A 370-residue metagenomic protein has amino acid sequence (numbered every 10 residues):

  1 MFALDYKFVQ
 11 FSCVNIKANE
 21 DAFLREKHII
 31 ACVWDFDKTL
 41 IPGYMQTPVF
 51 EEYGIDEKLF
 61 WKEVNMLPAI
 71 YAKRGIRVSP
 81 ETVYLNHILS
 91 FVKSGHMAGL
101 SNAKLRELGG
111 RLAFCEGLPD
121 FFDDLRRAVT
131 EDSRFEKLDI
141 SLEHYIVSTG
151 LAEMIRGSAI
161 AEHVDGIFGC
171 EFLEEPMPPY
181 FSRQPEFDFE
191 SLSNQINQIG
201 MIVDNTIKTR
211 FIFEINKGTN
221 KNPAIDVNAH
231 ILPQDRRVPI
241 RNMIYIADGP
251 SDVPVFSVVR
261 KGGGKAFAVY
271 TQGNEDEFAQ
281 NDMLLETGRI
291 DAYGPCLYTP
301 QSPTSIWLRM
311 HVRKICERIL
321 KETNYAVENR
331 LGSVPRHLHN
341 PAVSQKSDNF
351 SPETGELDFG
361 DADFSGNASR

Functional and structural regions predicted by a protein language model:
F2-M177: Alpha-helical substrate-recognition element adjacent to the catalytic core
E116-Y145, T149-R370: C-terminal cap/substrate-recognition subdomain and adjoining C-terminal extension of metal-dependent phosphatase-like
